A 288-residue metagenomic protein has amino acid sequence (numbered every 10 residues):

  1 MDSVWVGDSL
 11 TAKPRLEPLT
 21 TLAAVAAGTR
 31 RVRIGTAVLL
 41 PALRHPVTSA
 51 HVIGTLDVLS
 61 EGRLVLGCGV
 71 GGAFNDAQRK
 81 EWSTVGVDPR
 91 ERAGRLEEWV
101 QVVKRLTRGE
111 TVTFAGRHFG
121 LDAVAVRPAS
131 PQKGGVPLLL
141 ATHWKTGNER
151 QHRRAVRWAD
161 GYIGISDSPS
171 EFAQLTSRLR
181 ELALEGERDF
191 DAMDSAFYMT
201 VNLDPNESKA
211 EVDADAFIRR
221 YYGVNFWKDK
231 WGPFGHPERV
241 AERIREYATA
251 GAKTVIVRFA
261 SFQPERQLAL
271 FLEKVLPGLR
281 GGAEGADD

Functional and structural regions predicted by a protein language model:
M1-D288: Active-site-adjacent structural elements that line small-molecule/cofactor binding pockets in enzymes
